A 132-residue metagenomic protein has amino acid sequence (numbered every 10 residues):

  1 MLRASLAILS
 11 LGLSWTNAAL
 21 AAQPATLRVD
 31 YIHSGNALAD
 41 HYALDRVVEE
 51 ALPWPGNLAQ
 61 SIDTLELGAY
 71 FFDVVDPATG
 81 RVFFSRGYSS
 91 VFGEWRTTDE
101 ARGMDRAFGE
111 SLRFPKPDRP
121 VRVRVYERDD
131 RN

Functional and structural regions predicted by a protein language model:
M1-L2: N-terminal secretory signal peptides that target proteins for export/translocation
S5-N17: Bacterial N-terminal signal peptides
A18-A22: Boundary at the C-terminal end of the N-terminal hydrophobic targeting segment
Q23-N132: Beta-strand-enriched, solvent-exposed domains that form extended recognition/catalytic surfaces
